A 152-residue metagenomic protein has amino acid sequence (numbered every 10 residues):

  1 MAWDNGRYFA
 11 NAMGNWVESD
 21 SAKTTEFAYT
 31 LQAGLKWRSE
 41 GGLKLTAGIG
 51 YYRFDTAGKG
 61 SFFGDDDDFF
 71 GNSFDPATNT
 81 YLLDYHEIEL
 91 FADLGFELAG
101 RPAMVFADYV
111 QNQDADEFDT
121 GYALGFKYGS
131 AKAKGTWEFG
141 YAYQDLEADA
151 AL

Functional and structural regions predicted by a protein language model:
M1, T25, A148-A151: Short, well-structured alpha-helical patches and their helix-loop capping segments that border functional surfaces
W3, A12-W16, L35-W37, I49-R53 (+2 more regions): Short, structured patches in soluble enzyme cores that scaffold and shape functional sites
W3-N11, S21-K23, R38-G48, F96-A103 (+1 more regions): Short loop/turn motifs that connect adjacent beta-strands in outer-membrane beta-barrel proteins
D4, K23-A28, T80-E87: Short, contiguous, pocket-lining structural segments that sit at or immediately flank catalytic/ligand-binding sites
G6-V17, G48-A57, F139-A151: Hydrophobic transmembrane alpha-helix bundles
V17-G64: Loop-centered beta-sheet repeat module
Y51, S61-L152: Outer-membrane beta-barrel pore domains
